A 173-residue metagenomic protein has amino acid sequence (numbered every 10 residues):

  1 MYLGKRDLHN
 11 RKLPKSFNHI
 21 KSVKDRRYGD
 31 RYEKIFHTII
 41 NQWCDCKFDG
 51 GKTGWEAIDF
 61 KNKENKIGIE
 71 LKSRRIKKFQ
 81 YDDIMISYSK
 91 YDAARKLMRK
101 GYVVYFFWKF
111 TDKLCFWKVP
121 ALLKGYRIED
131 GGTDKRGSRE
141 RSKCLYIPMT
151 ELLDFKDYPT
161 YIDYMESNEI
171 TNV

Functional and structural regions predicted by a protein language model:
M1-G51: Acidic-basic catalytic patches of nuclease active cores, encompassing PD-(D/E)XK and other metal-cofactor nuclease
M1-H9, I162-V173: Nuclease-adjacent, charged terminal/linker segments that flank catalytic cores
K15-R26, K72-F116, P120-A121: Catalytic cores of nucleic-acid endonucleases
R31, I35, W55, S89-D92: Short, well-structured alpha-helical interface segments that form or flank functional binding sites
I40, F60-K77: Conserved catalytic cores of phosphodiester-cleaving nucleases, focusing on short active-site segments
Q42-D45, K63-I67, R99-V103: Short glycine/proline-enriched coil/turn segments at helix->beta-strand junctions
D45-N65: Active-site metal-binding core of divalent-cation-utilizing nuclease and nuclease-like domains
V103-Y105, K109-Y158: Domain-level recognition of nuclease-like catalytic cores that cleave nucleotide substrates
